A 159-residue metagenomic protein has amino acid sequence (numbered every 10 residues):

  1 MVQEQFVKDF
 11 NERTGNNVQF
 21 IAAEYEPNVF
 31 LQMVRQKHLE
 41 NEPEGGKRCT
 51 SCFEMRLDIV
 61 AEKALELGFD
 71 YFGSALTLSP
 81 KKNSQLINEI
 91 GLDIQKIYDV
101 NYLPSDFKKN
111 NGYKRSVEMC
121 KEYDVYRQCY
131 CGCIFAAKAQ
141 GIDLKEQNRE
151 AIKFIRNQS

Functional and structural regions predicted by a protein language model:
M1-S159: Nucleotide-activated chemistry modules centered on ATP-dependent adenylation/adenylyltransferase
